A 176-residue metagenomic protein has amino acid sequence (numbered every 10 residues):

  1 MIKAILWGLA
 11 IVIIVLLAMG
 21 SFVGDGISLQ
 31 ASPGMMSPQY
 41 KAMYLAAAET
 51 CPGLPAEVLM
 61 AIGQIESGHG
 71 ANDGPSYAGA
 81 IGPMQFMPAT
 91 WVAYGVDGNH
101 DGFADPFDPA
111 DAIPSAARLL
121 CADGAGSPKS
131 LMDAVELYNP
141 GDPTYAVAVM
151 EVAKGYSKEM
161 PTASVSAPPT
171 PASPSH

Functional and structural regions predicted by a protein language model:
M1-A31, P168-S173: Glycine- and small hydrophobic-rich membrane-insertion segments that are intrinsically disordered in solution
G24-H176: Catalytic glycan-binding domains that act on GlcNAc-containing polysaccharides
